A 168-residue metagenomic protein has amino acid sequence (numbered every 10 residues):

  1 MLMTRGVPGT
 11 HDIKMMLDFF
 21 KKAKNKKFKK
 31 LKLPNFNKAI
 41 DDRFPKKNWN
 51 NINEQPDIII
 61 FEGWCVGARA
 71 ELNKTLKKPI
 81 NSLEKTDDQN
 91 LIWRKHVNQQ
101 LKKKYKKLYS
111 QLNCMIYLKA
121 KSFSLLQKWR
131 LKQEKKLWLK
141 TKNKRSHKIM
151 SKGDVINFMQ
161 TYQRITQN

Functional and structural regions predicted by a protein language model:
M1-D41: Conserved nucleotide-sensing/catalytic segment adjacent to the nucleotide-binding pocket in NTP-handling enzymes
F28-K29, Q55-I59, C114: Loop/turn-to-beta-strand initiation segments
K32-R43, N81-L91: A short, terminal or domain-edge coil/loop segment
K38-P45, K95-L101: Short gly/ser/thr-rich secondary-structure transition/capping motifs
P45-N53: Glycine-rich phosphate/ribose-binding loops and adjacent secondary-structure elements that form binding surfaces
I52-Q55, L108-S110: Flexible, charged surface loops at secondary-structure boundaries
I59-C65: Switch II (G3) loop of P-loop NTPases
C65-N168: Conserved NTP phosphate-binding and transfer environment spanning the P-loop NTPase/kinase superfamily
